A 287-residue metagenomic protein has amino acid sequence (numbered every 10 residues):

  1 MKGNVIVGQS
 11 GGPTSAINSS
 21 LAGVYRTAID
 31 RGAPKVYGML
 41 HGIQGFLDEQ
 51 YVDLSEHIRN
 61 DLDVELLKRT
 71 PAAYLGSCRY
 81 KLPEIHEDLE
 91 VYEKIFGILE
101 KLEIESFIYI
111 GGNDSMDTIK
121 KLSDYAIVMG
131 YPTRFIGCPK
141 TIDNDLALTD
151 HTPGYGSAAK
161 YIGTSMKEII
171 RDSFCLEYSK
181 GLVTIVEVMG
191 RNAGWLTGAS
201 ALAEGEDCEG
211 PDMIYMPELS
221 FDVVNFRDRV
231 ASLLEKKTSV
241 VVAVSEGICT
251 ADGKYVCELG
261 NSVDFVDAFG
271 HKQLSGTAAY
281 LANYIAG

Functional and structural regions predicted by a protein language model:
M1-G8, G97-E100, N283, G287: Short, hydrophobic/aliphatic alpha-helical segments
M1-V52: N-terminal phosphate-binding or glycine-rich loops at protein starts, especially the Walker A/P-loop of NTPases
K2-V7, L67-K81, K140-D150, K180-L182 (+1 more regions): Gly-rich Lys/Arg/Thr-decorated short loops/hinges at beta-loop-alpha junctions or inter-strand turns that position
N4-T14, A73-R79, E105-G111, V183-V188 (+1 more regions): Short glycine-rich or small-residue beta-strand-to-loop segments that form or flank ligand, phosphate, metal/Fe-S
S10, H41, G112, C138-K140 (+1 more regions): Cofactor-binding loop segments of dinucleotide-utilizing enzymes, especially the Rossmann-like FAD- and NAD(P)+-binding
T14-V24, F46-L47, P83, E90-E93 (+5 more regions): Short glycine/serine/threonine-rich phosphate/pyrophosphate-binding segments that cradle anionic phosphate groups
V36, I98, S106-G111, D117-P132 (+2 more regions): Accessory alpha-helical/coil subdomains and C-terminal extensions that flank or cap enzyme catalytic cores
E49-E105, D114, I142, P153 (+2 more regions): Glycine-rich oxoanion-binding loops at beta->alpha junctions
